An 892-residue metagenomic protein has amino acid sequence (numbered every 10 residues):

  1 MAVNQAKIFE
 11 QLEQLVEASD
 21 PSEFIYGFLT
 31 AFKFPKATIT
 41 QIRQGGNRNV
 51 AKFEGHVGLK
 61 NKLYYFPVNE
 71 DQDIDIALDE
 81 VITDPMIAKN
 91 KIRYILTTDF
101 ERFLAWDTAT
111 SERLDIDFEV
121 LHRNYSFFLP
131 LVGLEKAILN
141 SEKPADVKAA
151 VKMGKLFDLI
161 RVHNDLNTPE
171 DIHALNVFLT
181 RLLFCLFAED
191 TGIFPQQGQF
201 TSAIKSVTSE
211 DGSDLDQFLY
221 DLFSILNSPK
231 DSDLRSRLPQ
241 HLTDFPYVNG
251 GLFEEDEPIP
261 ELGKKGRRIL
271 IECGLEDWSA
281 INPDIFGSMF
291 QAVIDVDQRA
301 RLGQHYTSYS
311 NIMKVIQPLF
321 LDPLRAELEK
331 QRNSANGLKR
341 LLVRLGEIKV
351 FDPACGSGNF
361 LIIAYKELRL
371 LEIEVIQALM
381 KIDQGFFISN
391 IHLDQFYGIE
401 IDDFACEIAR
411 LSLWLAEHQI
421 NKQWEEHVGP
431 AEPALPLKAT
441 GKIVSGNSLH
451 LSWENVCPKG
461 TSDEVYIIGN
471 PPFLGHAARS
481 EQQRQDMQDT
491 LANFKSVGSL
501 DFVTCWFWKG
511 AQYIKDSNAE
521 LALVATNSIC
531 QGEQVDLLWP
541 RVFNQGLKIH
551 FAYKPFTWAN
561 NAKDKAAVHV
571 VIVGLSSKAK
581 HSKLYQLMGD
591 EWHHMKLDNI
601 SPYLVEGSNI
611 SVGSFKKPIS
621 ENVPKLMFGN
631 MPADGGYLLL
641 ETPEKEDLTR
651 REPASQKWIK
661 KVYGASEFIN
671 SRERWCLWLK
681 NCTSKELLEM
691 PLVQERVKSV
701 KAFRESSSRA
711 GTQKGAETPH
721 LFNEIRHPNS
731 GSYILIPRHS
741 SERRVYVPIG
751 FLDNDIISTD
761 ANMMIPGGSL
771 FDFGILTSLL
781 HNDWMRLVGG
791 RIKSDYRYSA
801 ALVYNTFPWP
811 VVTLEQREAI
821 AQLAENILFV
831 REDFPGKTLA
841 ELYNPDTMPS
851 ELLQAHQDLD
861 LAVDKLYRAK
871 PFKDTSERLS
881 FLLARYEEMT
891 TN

Functional and structural regions predicted by a protein language model:
M1-P130, A145, K366, P540: Nucleic acid-processing catalytic cores of prokaryotic defense/repair systems
A2-N4, H122-E367, Q395, I399-I408 (+15 more regions): Preference for the N-terminal adenyl/adenosyl cofactor-binding alpha/beta module
E54, D71-A77, Y94, T504 (+4 more regions): Polybasic, glycine- and aromatic-enriched phosphate-binding surface used to engage nucleic acids
K91, R102-K143, I193-T201, K205-S209 (+16 more regions): Signature of N6-adenine DNA methyltransferases within the class I
T97, L393, G398, T440 (+1 more regions): Conserved residues in the N-terminal Rossmann fold of short-chain dehydrogenase/reductase
E135-E142, I160-P169, I269-D277, A292-S310 (+11 more regions): Glycine- and acidic
L328-L341, E372-I388, E417-A439: Short mixed-charge
C355, L692-V700, G715-A716, T806-N892: Non-catalytic DNA-recognition/assembly elements of restriction-modification systems
